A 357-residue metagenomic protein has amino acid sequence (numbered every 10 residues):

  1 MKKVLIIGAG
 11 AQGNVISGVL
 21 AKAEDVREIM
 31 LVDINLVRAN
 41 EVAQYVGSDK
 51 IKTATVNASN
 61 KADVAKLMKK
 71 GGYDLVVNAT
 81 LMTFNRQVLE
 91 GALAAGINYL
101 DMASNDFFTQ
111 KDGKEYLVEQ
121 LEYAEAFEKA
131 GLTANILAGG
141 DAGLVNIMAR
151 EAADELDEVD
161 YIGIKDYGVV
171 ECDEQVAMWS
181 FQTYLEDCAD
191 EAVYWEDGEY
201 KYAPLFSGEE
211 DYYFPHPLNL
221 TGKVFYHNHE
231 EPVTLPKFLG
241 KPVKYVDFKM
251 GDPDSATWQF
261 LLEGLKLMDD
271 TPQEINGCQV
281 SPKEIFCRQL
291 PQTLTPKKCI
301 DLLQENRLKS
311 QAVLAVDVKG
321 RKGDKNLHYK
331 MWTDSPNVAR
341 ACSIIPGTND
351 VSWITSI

Functional and structural regions predicted by a protein language model:
V4-G8: Conserved N-terminal Rossmann-fold NAD(P)-binding element of oxidoreductases
Q12: Hydrophobic/small residue at the entry helix of a nucleotide-binding pocket
I34-R38: Helix N-cap at the beta1-alpha1 junction of Rossmann-like dinucleotide-binding domains, i.e., the first residues
V46-N60: Rossmann-fold cofactor-recognition segment
A58-G71: Conserved Rossmann-fold cofactor-binding substructure of NAD(P)-dependent oxidoreductases
D74-V77, Y99-L100: N-terminal Rossmann-like NAD(P) cofactor-binding module of classical short-chain dehydrogenase/reductase
A103-L132: Rossmann-fold NAD(P)-binding glycine/threonine-rich loop
D154-I357: C-terminal catalytic/substrate-binding lobe primarily of soluble NAD(P)-dependent oxidoreductases
